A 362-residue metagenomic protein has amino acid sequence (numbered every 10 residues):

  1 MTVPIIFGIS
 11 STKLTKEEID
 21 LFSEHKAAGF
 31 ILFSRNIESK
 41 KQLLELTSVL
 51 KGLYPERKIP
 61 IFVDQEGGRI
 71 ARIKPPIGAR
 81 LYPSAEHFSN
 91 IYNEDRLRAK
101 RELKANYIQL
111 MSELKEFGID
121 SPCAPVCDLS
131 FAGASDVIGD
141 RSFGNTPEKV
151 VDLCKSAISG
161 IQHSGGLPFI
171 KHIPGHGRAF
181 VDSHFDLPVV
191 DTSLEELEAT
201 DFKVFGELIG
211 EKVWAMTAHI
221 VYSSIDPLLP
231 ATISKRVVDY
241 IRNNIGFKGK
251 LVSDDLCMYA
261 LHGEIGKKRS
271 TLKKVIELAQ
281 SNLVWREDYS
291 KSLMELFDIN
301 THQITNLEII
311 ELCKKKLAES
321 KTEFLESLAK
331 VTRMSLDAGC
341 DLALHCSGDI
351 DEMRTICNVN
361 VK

Functional and structural regions predicted by a protein language model:
M1-I5: Extreme N-terminal starter segment of soluble prokaryotic enzymes
F7-G8, L14, R35-P55, I59 (+2 more regions): Second-shell residues forming the walls of enzyme active-site clefts
E17-I19: Short beta-strand/turn micro-motifs at beta-sheet edges
L21-F33, F117-G118: Catalytic domains of carbohydrate-active enzymes, especially glycoside hydrolases
S39-E45, Y92-S112, P147-D152, L197-E198: Glycine-rich anion/phosphate-binding loops
K51-L81, N106-S130, V150, I158-P174: Glycine-rich, aromatic-flanked loop segments that form ligand/cofactor-binding clefts across common enzyme folds
I77-L97, S142-G144: A charged helix-plus-loop insertion that forms the helical arch/lid used to bind and gate nucleic-acid substrates
S121-G144, H172-D191: Short glycine/serine-rich loop/turn segments
